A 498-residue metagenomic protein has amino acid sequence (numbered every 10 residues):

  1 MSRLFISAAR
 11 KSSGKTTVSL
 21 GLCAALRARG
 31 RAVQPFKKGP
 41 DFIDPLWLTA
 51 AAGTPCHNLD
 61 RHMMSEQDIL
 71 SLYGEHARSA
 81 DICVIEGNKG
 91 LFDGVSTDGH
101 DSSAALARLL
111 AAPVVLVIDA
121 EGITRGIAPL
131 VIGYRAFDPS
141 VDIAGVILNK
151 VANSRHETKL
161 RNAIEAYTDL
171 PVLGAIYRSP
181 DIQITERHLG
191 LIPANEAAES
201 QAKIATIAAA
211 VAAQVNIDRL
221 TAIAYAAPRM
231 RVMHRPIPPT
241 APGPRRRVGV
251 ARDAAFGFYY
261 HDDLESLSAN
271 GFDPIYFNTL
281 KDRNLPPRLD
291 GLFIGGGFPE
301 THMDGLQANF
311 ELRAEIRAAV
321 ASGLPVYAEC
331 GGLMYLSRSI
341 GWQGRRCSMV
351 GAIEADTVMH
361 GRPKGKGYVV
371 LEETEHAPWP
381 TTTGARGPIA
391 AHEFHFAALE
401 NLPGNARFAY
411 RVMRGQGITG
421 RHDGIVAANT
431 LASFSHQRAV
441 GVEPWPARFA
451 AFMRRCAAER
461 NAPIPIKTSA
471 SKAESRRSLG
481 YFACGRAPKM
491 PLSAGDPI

Functional and structural regions predicted by a protein language model:
S2-L110, I118-G145, S154-T158: ATP-dependent carboxylate-amine ligase catalytic core
R3, R31-A32, R245-R247, M349: Residues that mark the start of a beta-strand
A107, P242-P244, F256-S266, D273 (+4 more regions): C-terminal and late-domain segments of enzyme folds
T124-T240: Internal gly/pro-rich beta-alpha loop/helix module that stabilizes soluble enzyme cofactors or their anionic handles
R246-F310, A314-A319: Phosphate-binding active sites in nucleotide-utilizing proteins
P299-W379: Cysteine-nucleophile active-site neighborhood
M490-P497: Short, intrinsically disordered C-terminal tails of secreted or membrane-associated proteins
